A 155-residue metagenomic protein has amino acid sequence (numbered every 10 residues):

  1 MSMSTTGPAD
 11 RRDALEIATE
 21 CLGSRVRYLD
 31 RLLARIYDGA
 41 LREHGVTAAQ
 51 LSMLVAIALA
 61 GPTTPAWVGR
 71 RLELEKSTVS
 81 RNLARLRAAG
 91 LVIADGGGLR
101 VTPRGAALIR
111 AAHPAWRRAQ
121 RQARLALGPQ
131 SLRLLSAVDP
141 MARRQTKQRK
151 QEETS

Functional and structural regions predicted by a protein language model:
M1-A14, P114, L125, P129-S155: C-terminal regulatory/oligomerization modules of transcriptional regulators
L15, T19-L22, V26, L72 (+3 more regions): Alpha-helix initiation/capping motif
I17, S24-R27, R31-T78, A89 (+1 more regions): N-terminal helix-turn-helix DNA-binding core of bacterial DNA-binding proteins
A18-I36, R104, A115, A137-R144: C-terminal ligand-sensing/allosteric alpha-helical core of TetR-family HTH transcriptional regulators
P62, A84-D139: Charged, amphipathic alpha-helical coiled-coil/dimerization segments
R81: DNA-binding alpha-helical recognition surfaces that contact promoter or target DNA
